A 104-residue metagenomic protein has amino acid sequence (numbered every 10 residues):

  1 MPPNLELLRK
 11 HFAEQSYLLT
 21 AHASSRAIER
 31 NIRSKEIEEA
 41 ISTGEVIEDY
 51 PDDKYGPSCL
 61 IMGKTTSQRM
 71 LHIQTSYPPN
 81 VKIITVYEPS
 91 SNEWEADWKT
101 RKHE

Functional and structural regions predicted by a protein language model:
M1-E104: Ribonuclease/tRNase effector modules and their secretory precursors
